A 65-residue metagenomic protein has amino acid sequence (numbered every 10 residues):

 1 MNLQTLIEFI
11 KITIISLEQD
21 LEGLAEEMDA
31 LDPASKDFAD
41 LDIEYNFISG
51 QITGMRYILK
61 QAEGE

Functional and structural regions predicted by a protein language model:
M1-N2: Short, charge-rich amphipathic alpha-helices with coiled-coil/heptad character
F9-E65: Short, charge-rich amphipathic interface segments used for partner binding and complex assembly
